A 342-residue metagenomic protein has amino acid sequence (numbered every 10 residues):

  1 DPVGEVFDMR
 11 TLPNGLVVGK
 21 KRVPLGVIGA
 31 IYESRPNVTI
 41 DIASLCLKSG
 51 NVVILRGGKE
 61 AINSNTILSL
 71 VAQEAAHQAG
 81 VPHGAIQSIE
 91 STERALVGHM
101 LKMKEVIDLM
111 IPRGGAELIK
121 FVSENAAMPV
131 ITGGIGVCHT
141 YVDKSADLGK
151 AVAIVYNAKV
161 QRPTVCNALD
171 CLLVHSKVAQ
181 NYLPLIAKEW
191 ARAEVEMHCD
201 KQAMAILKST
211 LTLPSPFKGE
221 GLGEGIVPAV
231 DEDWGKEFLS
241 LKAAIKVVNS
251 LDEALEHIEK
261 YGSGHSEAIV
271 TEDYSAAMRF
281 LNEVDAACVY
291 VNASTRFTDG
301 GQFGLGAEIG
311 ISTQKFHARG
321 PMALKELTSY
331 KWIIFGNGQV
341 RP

Functional and structural regions predicted by a protein language model:
D1-P2: Long amphipathic alpha-helix in the N-terminal Rossmann-like dinucleotide-binding domain of NAD(P)-dependent
V6-G149: Rossmann-like NAD(P) dinucleotide-binding subdomain of oxidoreductase/dehydrogenase enzymes
S34-V53, V71, L118-L213, G225-S240 (+1 more regions): ALDH superfamily catalytic-core signature
A79-I86, P163-A168, E194-Q202, S266-E272 (+2 more regions): Flexible, glycine/charged-enriched surface loops at secondary-structure junctions
L172-V174, S240-N249, G264-I269: Short, well-ordered beta-strand elements within core beta-sheets of diverse protein domains
G219-G221: Glycine-biased, low-complexity coil/linker segments
L251, L255-R341: C-terminal core of ALDH-fold dehydrogenases
